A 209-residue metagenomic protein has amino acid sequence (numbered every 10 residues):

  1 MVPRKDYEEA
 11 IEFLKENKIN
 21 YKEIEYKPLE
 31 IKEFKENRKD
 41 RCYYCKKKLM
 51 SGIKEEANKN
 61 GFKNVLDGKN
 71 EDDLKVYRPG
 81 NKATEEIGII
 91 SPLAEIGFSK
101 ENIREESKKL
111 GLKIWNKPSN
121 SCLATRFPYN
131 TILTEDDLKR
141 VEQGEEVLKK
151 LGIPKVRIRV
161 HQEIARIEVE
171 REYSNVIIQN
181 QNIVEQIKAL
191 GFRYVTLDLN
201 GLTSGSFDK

Functional and structural regions predicted by a protein language model:
M1-K109, K150, A165, Q181-F192 (+1 more regions): ATP-dependent adenylation/nucleotidyltransferase module used to activate substrates
Y26, K69, P118-S119, V160 (+1 more regions): Proline- and acidic/polar-enriched loop/turn elements at helix boundaries
F34-N37, Y77-G80, F127-N130, E168-E170 (+1 more regions): Short secondary-structure transition/capping segments
E36, K117, I177-I178: Non-catalytic, surface-exposed connector residues within folded enzymatic/regulatory domains
C42, E85-E86, T134-D136, V176: Short alpha-helix boundary/capping motifs
A94, F98-K100, R104-L148, K155-V156: Mid-to-C-terminal catalytic subdomains of enzymes that bind/position adenosyl phosphate moieties or nucleic-acid
E142-K209: Peripheral terminal appendages
